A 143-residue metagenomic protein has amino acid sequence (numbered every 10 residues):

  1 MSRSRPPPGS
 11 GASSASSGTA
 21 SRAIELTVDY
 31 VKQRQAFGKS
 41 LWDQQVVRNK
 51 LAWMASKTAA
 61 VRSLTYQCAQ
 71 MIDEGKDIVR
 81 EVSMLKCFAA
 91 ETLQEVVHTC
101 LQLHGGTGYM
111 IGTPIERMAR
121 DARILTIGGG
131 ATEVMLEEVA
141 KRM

Functional and structural regions predicted by a protein language model:
R3-M143: Alpha-helical interface subdomain recognition
